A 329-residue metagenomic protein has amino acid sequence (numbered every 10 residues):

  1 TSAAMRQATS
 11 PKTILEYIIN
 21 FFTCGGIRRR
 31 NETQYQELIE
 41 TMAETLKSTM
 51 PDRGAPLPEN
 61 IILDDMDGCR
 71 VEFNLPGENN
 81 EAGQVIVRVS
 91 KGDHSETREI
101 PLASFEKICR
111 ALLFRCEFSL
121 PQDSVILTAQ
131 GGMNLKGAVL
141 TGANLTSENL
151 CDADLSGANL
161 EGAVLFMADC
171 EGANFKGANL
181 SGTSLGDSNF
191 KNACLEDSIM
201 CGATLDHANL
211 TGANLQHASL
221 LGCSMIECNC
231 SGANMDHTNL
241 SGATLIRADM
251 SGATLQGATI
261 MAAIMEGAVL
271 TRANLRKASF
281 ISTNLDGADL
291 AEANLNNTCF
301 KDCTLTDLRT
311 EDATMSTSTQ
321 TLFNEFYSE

Functional and structural regions predicted by a protein language model:
T1-A8, I62-D64, C69-P76: Ser/Thr- and Pro/Gly-biased, low-complexity intrinsically disordered regions that serve as regulatory linkers
T1-Q7, E81-V85, K91: Membrane-active amphipathic alpha-helices
S2, R6, K12, E16-E44 (+1 more regions): Low-complexity, charge- and small-residue-enriched intrinsically disordered regions
M42-I62: Negatively charged, low-complexity tracts enriched in Asp/Glu with abundant Ser/Thr
D65-D67, P76-E81, V89-H94: Short, flexible beta-strand-to-coil junctions
E72, G83-V89, T97-E99: Short linear proline/tyrosine/threonine-rich motifs used for host-factor recruitment and membrane trafficking/assembly
P101-C109: A short, sequence-level motif marking secondary-structure junctions
E106, L113-E329: Tandem repeat scaffolds
